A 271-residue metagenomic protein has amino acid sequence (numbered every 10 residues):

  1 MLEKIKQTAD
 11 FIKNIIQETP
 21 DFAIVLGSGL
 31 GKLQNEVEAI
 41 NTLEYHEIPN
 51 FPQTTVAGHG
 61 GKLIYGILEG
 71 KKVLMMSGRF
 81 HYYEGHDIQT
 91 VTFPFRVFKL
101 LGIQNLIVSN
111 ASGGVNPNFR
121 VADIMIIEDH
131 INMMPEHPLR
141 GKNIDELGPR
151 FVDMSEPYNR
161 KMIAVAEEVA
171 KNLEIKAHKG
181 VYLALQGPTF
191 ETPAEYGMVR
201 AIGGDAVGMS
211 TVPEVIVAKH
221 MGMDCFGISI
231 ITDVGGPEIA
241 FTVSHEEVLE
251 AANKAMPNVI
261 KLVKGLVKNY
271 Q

Functional and structural regions predicted by a protein language model:
M1-M154: Metabolite-binding pocket within alpha/beta catalytic cores that recognizes anionic/polar moieties
F11, I15, K161, V165-K176 (+1 more regions): Generic non-transmembrane alpha-helical segments
K99-G102, R200, K219: Non-catalytic positions within long, well-ordered alpha-helices that form the structural scaffold/packing of enzyme
Q104-N105, D205, D224: Short acidic/polar active-site loop segments enriched in Thr and Asp
N143-L185: Metal-dependent peptidase/peptidase-like ectodomains
V169-D205, V263: Active-site/ligand-binding-proximal alpha/beta "capping" segment
M209-E247: Zn-dependent metallopeptidase/amidohydrolase metal-coordination segment
G235-Q271: His/Asp/Glu-rich mid-to-C-terminal helical/loop segments that flank catalytic regions of hydrolases
